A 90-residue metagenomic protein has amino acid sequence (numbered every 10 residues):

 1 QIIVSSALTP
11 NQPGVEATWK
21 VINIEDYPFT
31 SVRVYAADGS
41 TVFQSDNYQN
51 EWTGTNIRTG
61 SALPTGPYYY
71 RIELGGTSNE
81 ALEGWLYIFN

Functional and structural regions predicted by a protein language model:
Q1-N90: Short loop/turn motifs at secondary-structure boundaries
